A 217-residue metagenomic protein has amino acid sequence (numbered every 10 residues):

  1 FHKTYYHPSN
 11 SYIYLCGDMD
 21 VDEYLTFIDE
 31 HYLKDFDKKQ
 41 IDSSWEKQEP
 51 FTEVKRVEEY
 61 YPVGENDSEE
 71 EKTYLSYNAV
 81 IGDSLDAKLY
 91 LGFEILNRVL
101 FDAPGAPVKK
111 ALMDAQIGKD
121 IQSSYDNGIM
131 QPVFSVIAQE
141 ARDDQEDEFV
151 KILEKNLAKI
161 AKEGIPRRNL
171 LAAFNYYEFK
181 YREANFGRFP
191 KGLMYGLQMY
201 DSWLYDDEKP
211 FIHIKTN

Functional and structural regions predicted by a protein language model:
F1-T52, E65-F93, R98-N217: Charge-rich, well-structured scaffold segments of protease-associated domains
K55-P62: Short amphipathic
